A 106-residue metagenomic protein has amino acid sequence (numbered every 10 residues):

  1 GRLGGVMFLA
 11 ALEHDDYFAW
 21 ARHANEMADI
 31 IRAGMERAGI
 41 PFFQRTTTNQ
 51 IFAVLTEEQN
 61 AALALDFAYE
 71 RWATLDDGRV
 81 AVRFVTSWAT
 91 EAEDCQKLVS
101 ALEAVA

Functional and structural regions predicted by a protein language model:
G1-A11: PLP-dependent aminotransferase class I/II
A11-I31, T47: Structural signature of PLP-dependent enzymes
D29-A104: Conserved C-terminal alpha-helix-loop-beta "cap" of PLP-dependent enzymes that closes/shapes the active-site mouth
